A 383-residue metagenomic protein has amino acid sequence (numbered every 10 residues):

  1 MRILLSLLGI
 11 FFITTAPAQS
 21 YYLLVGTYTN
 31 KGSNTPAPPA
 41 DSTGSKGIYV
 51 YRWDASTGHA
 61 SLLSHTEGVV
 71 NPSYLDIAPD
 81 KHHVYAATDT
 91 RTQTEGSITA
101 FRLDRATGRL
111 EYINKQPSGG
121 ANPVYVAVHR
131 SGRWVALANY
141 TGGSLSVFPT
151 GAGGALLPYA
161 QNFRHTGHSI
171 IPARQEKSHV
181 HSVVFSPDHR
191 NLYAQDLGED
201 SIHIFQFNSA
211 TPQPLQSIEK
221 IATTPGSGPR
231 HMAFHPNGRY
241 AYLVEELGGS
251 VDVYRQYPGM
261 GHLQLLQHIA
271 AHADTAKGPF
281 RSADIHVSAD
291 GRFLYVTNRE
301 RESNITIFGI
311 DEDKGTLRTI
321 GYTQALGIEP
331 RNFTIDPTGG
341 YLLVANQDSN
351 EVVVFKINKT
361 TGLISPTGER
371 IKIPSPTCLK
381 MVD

Functional and structural regions predicted by a protein language model:
Y21-T43, A87-R91, E95-S97, S146-V147: Short, conserved, GDST-rich strand-edge loop motifs in beta-rich repeat architectures
T29-S33, D89-T94, T141-S144, E199-D200 (+3 more regions): Short glycine/acidic-enriched loop and turn motifs that connect beta-strands
A37, S61-E67, E111-P117, G167-A173 (+4 more regions): A short beta-strand motif characteristic of beta-propeller blades
Y51-G58, F101-G108, V147-P158, F205-Q213 (+3 more regions): Short loop/turn segments immediately following beta-strands, especially the blade-tip and inter-blade linker loops
V69-P79, G119-R130, T166-H189, T223-Y240 (+3 more regions): Beta-rich, blade/repeat-based domains predominating in secreted/periplasmic proteins but also intracellular
G108-S182: Asp-box/WD-like beta-propeller blade repeats and closely related beta-sheet repeat scaffolds
F280-V344: Loop/turn-rich, solvent-exposed surfaces of beta-rich toroidal or solenoidal domains
